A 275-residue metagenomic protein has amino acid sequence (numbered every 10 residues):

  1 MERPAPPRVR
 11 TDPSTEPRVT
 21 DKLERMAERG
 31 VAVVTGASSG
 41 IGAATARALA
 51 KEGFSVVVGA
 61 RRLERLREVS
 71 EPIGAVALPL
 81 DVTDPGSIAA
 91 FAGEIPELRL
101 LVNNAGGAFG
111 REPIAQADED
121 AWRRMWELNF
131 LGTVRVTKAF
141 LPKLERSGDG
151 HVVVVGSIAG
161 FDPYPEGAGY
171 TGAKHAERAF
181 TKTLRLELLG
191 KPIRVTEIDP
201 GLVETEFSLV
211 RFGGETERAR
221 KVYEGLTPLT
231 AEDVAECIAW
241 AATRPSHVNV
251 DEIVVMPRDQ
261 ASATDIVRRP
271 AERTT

Functional and structural regions predicted by a protein language model:
S38-S39: Conserved glycine-rich cofactor-binding loop
P79-A90, E119: The beta1-alpha1 cofactor-binding region of Rossmann-like NAD(H)/NADP(H)-dependent oxidoreductases
E112-I114, A121-R123: Substrate-binding pocket helix/loop in short-chain dehydrogenase/reductase
T137, A173: Active-site helix of classical SDR
P142, L186-L189: Alpha-helical segment proximal to the catalytic Tyr-Lys
S157: Residue(s) in the substrate-gating loop at a strand-loop-helix junction that position the organic substrate next
E197-I198, E217-T264, R268: C-terminal helical subdomain
